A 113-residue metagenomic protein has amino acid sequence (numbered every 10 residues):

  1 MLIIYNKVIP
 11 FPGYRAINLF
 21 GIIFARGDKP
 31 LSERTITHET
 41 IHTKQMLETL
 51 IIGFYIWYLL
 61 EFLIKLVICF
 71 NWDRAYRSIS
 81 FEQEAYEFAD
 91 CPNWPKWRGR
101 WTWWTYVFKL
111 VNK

Functional and structural regions predicted by a protein language model:
M1-V8, T35-H42: Short secondary-structure boundary segments
L2-R15, L50-K113: Metalloprotease/metallohydrolase-associated module, dominated by Zn2+-dependent proteases
G13-I36, M46: Short pre-active-site segment immediately N-terminal to the catalytic Zn-binding motif
P30-I41, D90-N93: Membrane-interface extramembranous regions at the lipid-water interface
